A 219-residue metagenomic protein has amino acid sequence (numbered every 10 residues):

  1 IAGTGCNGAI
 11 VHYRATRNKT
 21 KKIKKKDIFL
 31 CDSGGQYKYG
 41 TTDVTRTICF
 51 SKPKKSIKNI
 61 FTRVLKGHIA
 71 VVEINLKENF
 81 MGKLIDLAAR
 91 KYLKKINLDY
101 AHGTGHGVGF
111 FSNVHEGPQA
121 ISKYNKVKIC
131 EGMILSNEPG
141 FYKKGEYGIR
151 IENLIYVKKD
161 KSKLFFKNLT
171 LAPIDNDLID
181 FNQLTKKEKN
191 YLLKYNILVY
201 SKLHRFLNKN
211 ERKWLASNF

Functional and structural regions predicted by a protein language model:
I1-F219: Active-site neighborhoods and metal-handling regions in enzymes and metal-associated proteins
